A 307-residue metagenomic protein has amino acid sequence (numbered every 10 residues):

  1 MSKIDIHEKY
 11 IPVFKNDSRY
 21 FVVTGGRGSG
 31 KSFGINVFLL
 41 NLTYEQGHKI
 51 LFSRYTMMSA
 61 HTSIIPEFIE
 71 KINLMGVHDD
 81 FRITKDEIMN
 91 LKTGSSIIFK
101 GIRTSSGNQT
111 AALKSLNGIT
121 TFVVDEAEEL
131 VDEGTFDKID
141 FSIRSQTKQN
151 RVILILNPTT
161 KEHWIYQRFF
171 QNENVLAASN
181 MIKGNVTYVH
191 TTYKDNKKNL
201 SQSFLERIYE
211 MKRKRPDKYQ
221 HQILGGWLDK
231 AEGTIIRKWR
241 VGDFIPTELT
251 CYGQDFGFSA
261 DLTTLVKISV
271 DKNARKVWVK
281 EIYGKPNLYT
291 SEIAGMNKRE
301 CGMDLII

Functional and structural regions predicted by a protein language model:
M1-S18: Pre-Walker A adenine-sensing motif
S32-Q46, E67: Walker A/P-loop NTP-binding motif
H48-A60: Conserved RecA-like ASCE P-loop NTPase motor core of nucleic-acid helicases/translocases
S59-T120: Inter-Walker segment of RecA-like/P-loop motor cores
D125-A127: Walker B catalytic acidic pair
E129-N199, F204-R207: ASCE P-loop NTPase helicase motor core
N196-Q254: ATPase catalytic-site recognition across NTP-hydrolyzing enzymes
V266-I307: Nucleic-acid-processing active sites and adjacent nucleic-acid-binding tracks, predominantly divalent metal-dependent
